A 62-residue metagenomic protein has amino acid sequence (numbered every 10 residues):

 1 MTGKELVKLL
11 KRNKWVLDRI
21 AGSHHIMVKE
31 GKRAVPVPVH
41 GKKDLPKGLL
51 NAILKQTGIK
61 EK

Functional and structural regions predicted by a protein language model:
T2-K14: Amphipathic alpha-helical segments
L10, K32-R33: Generic signal for short, ordered secondary-structure residues within or immediately flanking folded domains
L17-I20: Short beta-strand
H24-H25, H40: Histidine-centered active-site/metal-ligand motif
M27-G31: Active-site beta-strand termini and strand-to-loop segments that position acidic
R33-K62: C-terminal structural segments of small proteins and small subunits
